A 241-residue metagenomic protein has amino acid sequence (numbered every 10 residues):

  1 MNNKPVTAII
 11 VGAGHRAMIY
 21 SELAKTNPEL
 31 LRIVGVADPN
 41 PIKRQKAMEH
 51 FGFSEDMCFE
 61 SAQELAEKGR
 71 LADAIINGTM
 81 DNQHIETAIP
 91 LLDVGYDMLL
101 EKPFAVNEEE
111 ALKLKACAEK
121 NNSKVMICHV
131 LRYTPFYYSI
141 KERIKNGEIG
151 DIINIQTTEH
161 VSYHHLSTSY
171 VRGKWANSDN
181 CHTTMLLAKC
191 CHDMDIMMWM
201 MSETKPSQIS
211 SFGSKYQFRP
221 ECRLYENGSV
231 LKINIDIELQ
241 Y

Functional and structural regions predicted by a protein language model:
M1-F53: N-terminal Rossmann-like dinucleotide-binding module
T7, R32, D73, D97 (+1 more regions): Structural signature of beta-strand start/N-cap positions in the alpha/beta core of ABC transporter nucleotide-binding
S21, M48, I89, K115 (+2 more regions): Non-transmembrane alpha-helical segments in soluble domains of secreted/periplasmic/extracellular proteins
G35, A74, N154: Short, Asp-centered acidic motifs that coordinate Mg2+ and/or phosphate in catalytic or ligand-binding sites
F53-C117: Beta-loop-alpha module in the N-terminal Rossmann-like domain of NAD(P)-dependent dehydrogenases, especially those
L112-V130, I149-N154: Rossmann-fold dehydrogenase core element
L131-N234: Predominantly a Rossmann-like dinucleotide-binding segment in NAD(P)-dependent oxidoreductases
